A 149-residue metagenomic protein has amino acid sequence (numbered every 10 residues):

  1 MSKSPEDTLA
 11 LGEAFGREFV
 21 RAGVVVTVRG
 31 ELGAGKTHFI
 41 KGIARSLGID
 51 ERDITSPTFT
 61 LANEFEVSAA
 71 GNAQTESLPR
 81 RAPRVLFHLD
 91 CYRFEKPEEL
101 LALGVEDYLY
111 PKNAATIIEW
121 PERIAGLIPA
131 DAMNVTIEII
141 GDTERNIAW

Functional and structural regions predicted by a protein language model:
M1-A14: N-terminal pre-Walker A segment at the start of P-loop NTPase domains
R17-G23: Phosphate-binding P-loop
V26-V28: Hydrophobic anchor at the beta1->P-loop junction of P-loop NTPases
L32: The conserved Walker
K36: Conserved lysine of the Walker
I49-F65: Short beta-strand-centered segment that lines the nucleotide-binding/catalytic pocket of NTP-utilizing
S68-V85: Intrinsic disorder/low-complexity segments
A82, E95-W149: Short phosphate-coordinating micro-motif centered on Lys-Gly-acidic
